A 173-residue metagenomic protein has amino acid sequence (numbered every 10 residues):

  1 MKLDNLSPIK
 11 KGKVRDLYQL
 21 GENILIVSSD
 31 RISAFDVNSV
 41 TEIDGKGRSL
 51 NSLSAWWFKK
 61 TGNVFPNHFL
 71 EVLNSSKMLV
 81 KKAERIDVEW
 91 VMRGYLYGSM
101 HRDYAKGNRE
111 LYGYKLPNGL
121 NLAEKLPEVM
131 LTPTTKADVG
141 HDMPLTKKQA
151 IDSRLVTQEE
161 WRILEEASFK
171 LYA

Functional and structural regions predicted by a protein language model:
M1-K136: Active-site loop/lid in soluble adenylation, ligation, and acyl-transfer enzymes
L126-V156: A short mid-domain helix/strand-loop element embedded in enzyme catalytic domains that forms or borders the active-site
S153-A173: A long amphipathic alpha-helix within ATP-dependent nucleotide-binding catalytic cores
